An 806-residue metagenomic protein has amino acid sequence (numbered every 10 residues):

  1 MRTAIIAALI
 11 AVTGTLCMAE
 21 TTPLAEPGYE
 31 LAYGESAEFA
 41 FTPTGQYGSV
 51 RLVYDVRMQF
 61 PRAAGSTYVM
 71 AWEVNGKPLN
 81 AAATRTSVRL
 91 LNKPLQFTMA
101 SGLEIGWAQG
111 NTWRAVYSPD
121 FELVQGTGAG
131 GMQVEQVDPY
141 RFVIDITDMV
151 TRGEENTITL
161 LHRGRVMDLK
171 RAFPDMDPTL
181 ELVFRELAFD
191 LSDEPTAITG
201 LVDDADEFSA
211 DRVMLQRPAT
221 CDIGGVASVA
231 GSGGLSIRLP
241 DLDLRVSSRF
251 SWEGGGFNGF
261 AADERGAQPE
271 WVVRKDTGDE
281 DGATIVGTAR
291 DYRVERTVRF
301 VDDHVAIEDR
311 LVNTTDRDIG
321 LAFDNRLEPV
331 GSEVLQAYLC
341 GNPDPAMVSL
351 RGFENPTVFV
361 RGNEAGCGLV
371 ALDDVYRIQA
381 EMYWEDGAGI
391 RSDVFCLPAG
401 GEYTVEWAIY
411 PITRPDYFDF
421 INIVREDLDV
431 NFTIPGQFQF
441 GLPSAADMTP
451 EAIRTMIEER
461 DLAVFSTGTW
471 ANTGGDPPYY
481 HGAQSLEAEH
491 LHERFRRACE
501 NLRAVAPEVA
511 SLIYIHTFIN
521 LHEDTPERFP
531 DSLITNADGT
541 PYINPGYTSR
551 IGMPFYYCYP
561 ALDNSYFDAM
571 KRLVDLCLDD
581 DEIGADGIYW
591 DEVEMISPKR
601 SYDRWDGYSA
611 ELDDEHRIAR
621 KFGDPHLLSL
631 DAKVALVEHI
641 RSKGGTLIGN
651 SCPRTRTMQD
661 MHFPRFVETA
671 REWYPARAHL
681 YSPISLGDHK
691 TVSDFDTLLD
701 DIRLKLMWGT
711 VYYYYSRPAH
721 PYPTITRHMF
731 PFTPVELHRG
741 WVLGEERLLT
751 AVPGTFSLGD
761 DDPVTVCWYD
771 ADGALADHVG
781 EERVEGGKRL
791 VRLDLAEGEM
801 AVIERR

Functional and structural regions predicted by a protein language model:
E20-F208: Beta-strand-rich recognition domains
P43, H162, L311-T315, T750 (+1 more regions): Asparagine-centered strand-capping/turn motif at beta-strand->loop junctions
A197-S248, G255-R290, V294, V298-A380: Polysaccharide-binding surfaces and accessory modules of carbohydrate-active proteins
D203, Y410-E489, E500, P507: An acidic-aromatic substrate-binding cleft motif
E207-F208, L244-E264, T284-A289, V301-A306 (+6 more regions): Beta-strand-rich recognition/accessory modules
L397-T404, P625-R806: Active-site-proximal substrate-binding groove within the catalytic cores of carbohydrate-active enzymes
R494, A498-R503, A510-E582: Active-site-adjacent "subsite" loops/lids of carbohydrate-active enzymes
S565-R656: Active-site neighborhood of glycoside hydrolase catalytic domains
